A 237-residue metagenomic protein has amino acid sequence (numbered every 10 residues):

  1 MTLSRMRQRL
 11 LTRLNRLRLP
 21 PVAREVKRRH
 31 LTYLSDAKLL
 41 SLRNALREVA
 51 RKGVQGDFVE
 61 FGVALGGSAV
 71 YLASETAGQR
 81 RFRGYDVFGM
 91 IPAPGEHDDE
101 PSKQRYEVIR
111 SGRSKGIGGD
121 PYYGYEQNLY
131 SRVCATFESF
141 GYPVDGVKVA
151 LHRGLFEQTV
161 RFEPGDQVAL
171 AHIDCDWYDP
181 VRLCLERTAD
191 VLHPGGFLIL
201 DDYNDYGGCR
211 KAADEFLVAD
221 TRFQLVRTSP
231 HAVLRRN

Functional and structural regions predicted by a protein language model:
M1-R16: Boundary detector for helix-to-coil junctions that initiate low-complexity/charged tails
R18-D36, R47, K52-N237: S-adenosylmethionine/decaboxylated-SAM
K38-S41: N-terminal pre-P-loop "Q-motif" helix
